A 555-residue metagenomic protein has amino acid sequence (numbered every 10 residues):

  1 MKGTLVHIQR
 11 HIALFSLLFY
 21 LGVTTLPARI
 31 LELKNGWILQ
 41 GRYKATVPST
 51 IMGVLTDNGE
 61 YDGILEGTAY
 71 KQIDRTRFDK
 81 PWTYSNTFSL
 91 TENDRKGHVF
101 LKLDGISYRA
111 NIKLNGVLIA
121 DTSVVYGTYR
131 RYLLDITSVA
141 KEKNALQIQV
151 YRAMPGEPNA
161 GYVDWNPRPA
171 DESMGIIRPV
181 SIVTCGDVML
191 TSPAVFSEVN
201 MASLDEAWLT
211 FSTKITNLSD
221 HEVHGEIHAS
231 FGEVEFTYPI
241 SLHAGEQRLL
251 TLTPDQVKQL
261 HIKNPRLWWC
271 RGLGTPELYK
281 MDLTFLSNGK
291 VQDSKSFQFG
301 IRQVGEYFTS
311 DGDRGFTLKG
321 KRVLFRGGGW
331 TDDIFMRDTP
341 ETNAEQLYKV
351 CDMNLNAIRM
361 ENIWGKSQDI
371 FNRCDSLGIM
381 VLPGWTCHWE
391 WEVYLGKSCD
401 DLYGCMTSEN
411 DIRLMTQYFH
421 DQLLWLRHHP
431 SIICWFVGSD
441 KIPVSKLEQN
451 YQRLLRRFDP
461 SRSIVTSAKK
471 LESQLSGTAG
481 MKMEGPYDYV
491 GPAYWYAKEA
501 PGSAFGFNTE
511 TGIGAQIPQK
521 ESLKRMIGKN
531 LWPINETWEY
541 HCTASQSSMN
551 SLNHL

Functional and structural regions predicted by a protein language model:
M1-R29: Bacterial Sec-dependent N-terminal signal peptides
T24-K71, Q149-P155, I176, S181-I182: Accessory carbohydrate-binding/adhesion or oligomerization-edge regions at the termini of glycan-active proteins
R29-L31, N35-I38, D79-L190, L218-S219 (+4 more regions): Accessory beta-strand-rich segments of carbohydrate-active enzymes
L31-E32, L39-R42, T46, D79 (+5 more regions): Substrate-binding clefts and catalytic carboxylate motifs of secreted carbohydrate-active enzymes
D62-L90, D94-L103, Y108-L114, A120-S123 (+5 more regions): Active-site-adjacent substrate/metal-binding segments within catalytic domains of carbohydrate-active enzymes
I112-L114, E206-L242, R248-L250: Beta-strand-rich binding/interaction modules
L347, N356-G396, Q452-V465, L471 (+1 more regions): Aromatic-lined substrate-binding rim segments of carbohydrate-active enzymes
M406-G477: Active-site neighborhood of glycoside hydrolase catalytic domains
